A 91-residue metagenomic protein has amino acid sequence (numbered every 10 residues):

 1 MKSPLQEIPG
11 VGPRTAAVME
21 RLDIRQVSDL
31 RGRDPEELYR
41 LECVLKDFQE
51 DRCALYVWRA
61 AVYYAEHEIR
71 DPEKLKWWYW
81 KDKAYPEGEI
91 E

Functional and structural regions predicted by a protein language model:
M1-G10, A16-V18, F48-A60: Extended, structured, electrostatic nucleic-acid-contact surfaces
R21, G32: Phosphate-coordinating loops and pocket residues in cytosolic domains that bind phosphorylated ligands
R25: Short acidic/polar active-site loop segments enriched in Thr and Asp
S28-D29, E37: An acidic, carboxylate-rich microenvironment
P35-E91: Sterile Alpha Motif
